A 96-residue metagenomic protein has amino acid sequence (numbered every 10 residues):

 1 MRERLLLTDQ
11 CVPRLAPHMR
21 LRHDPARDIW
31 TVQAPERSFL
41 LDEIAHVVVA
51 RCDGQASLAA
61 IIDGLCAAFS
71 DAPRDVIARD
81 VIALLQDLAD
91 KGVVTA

Functional and structural regions predicted by a protein language model:
M1-A50, T95: Acidic, low-complexity/disordered tracts enriched in E/D and polar residues
R37-A96: Long, charge-rich, low-complexity alpha-helical segments
